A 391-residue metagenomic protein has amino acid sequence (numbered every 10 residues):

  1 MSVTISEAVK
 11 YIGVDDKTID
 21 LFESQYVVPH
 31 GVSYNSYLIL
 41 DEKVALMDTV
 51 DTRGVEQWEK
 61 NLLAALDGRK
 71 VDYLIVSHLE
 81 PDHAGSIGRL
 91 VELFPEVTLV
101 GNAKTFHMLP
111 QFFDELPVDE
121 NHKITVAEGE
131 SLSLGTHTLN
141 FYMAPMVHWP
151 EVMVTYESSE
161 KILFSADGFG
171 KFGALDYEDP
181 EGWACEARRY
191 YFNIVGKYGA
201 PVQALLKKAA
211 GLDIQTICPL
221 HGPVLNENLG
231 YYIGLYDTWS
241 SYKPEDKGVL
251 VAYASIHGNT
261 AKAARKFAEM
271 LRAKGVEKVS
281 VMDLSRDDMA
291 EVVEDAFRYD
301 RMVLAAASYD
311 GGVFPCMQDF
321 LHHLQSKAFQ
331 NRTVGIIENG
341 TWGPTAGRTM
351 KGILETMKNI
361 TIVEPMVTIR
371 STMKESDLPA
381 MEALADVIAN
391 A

Functional and structural regions predicted by a protein language model:
V3-A64, V154-E157, K161-S165, T260: Conserved beta-strand hairpin/beta-sheet module of binuclear metal-dependent hydrolase folds, prominently
V3-E7, V100-V152, Y198-A204: Metallo-beta-lactamase
L38, V154-C218, N226-Y253: Metal-dependent phosphodiesterase/nuclease catalytic metal-binding core
E42, R53-V100: Active-site metal-binding motif and surrounding structural segment of the metallo-beta-lactamase
K43-A45, Y73, H137, K161-F164 (+3 more regions): Structural motif
M47-T49, V71-L79, L99-N102, L163-D167 (+1 more regions): Active-site neighborhood of phospho(di)ester-bond hydrolases with catalytic His/Asp-centered motifs
S86, D288-V292: Short acidic active-site motifs
L175-I217, H221-V224, K266-M282, V292-A391: FMN-binding flavodoxin-like domain, especially the glycine-rich phosphate-binding loop
